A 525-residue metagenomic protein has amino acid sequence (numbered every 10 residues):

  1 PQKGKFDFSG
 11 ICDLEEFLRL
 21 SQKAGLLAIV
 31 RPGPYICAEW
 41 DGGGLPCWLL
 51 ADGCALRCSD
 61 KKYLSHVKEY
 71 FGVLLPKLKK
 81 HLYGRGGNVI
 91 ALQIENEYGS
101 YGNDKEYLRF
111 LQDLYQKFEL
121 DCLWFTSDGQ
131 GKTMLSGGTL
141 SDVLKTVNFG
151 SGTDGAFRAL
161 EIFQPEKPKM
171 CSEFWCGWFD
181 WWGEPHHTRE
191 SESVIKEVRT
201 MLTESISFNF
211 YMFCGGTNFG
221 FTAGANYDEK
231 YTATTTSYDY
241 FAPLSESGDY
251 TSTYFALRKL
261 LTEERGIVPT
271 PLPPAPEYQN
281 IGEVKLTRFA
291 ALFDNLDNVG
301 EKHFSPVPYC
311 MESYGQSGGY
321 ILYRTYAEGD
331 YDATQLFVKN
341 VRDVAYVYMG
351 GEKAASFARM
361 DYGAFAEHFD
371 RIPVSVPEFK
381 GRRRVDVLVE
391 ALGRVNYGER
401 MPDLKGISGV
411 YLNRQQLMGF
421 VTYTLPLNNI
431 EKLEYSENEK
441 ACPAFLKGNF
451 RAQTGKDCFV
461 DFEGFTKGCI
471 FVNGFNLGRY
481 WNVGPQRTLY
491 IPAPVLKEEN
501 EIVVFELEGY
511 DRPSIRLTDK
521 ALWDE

Functional and structural regions predicted by a protein language model:
P1, R31-W40, I90-E95, D128-G131 (+2 more regions): Short, solvent-exposed turn/loop segments enriched in Gly/Ser/Thr/Pro and often Arg
P1-K5, G10, L14, A38-K62 (+1 more regions): Aromatic- and acidic-residue-enriched carbohydrate-binding clefts of CAZyme catalytic domains
P1-W40, Q112-K117: Aromatic-lined substrate-binding rim segments of carbohydrate-active enzymes
Q22-A28, Y83-I90, L120-L123, S141-V143 (+2 more regions): Short, well-ordered coil/turn segments that N-cap beta-strands
D52, Y63-Q93, D104-L108, Q112 (+7 more regions): Carbohydrate-binding surfaces of carbohydrate-active enzymes
K105-T200: Noncatalytic carbohydrate-binding groove/subsite architecture in carbohydrate-active enzymes
S317-E328, A441-Q453: Short beta-strands within extracellular/lumenal beta-sheet-rich domains
A333-Y348, V385, F450-N473, Y480-W481 (+1 more regions): Aromatic-lined ligand-binding clefts that engage carbohydrates, nucleic acids, or primary amines
